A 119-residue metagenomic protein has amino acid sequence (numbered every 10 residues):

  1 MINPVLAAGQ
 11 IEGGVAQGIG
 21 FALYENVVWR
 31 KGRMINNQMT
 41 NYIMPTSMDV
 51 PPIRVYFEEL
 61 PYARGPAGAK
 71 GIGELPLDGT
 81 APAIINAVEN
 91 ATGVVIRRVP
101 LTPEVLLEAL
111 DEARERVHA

Functional and structural regions predicted by a protein language model:
M1-A119: C-terminal catalytic domains of large/alpha subunits in multi-subunit enzymes
